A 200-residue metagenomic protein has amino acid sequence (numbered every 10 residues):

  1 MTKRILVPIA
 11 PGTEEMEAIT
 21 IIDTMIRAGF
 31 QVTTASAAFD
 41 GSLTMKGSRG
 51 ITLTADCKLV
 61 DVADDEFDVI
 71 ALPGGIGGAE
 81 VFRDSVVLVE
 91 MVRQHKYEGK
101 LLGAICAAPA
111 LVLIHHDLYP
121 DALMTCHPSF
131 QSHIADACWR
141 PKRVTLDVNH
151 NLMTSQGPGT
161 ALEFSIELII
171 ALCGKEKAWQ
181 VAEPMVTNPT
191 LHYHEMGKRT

Functional and structural regions predicted by a protein language model:
K3-T13, T24, A28-A37, D56-K58 (+1 more regions): Active-site-adjacent pocket-lining segments in enzyme domains
A35-C57: N-terminal beta-loop-helix "entrance" segment that forms/cooperates in small-molecule cofactor or anionic ligand
